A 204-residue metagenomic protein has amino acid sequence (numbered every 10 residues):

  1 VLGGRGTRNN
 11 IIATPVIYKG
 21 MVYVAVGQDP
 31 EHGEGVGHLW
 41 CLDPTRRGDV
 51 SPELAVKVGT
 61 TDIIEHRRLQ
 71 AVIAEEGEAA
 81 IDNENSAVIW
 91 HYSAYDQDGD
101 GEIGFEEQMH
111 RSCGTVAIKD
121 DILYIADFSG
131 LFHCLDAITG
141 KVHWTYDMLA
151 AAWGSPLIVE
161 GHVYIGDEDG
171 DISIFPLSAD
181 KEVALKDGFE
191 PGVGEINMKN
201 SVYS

Functional and structural regions predicted by a protein language model:
V1-S204: Noncatalytic, solvent-exposed loop/strand surfaces of beta-propeller-type extracellular/periplasmic domains
